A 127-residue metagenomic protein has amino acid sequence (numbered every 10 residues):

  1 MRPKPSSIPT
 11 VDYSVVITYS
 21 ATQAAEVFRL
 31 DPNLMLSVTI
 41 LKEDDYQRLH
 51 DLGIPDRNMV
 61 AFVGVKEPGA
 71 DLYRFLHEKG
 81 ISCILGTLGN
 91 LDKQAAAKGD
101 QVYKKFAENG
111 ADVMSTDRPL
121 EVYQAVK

Functional and structural regions predicted by a protein language model:
M1-P9, A21-V38, D44-I54: Distinct, well-ordered alpha-helical segments
V11-Y13, G110: A short helix-to-beta-strand connector/capping loop
Y13-V15, M35, S82: Proline-centered loop/turn at the N-terminus of a beta-strand
I17-Y19, V63-G64: Short His-Asn-centered micro-motif
S37-K127: C-terminal active-site rim and adjoining tail of enzyme catalytic domains
